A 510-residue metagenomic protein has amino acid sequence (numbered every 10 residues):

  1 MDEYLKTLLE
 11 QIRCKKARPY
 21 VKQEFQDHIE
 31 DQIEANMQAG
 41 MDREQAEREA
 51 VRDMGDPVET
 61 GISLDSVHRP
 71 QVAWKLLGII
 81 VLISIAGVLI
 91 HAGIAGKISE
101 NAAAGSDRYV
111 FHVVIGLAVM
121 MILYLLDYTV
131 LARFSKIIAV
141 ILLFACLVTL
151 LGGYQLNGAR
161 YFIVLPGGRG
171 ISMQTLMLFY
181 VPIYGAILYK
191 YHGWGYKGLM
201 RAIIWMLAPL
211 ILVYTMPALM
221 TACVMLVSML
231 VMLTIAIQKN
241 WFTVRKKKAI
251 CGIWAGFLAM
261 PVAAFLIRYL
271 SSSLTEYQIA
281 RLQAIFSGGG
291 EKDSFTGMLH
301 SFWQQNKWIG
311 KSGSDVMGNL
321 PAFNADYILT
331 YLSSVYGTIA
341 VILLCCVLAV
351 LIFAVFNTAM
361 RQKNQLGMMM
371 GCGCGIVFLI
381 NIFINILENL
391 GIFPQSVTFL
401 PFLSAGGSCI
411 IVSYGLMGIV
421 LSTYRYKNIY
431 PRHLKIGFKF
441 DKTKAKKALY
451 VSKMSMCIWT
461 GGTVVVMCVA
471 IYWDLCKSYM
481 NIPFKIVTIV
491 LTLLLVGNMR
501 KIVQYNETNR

Functional and structural regions predicted by a protein language model:
M1-L77, V81: Soluble N-terminal domains of membrane-associated systems
R48-N157, W205-M206, V355, G375 (+2 more regions): A structural signal for hydrophobic alpha-helical transmembrane segments in multi-pass membrane proteins
G105-F134, I171, M177-G193, V231-W241 (+1 more regions): Transmembrane alpha-helical segments and their membrane-water interfaces
F111-V119, S334-V355: Hydrophobic alpha-helical transmembrane segments
W194, I392, T398-I471, I489-R510: A juxtamembrane structural motif centered on a specific transmembrane helix
R201-A208, M220-R268: Hydrophobic alpha-helical segments of polytopic membrane proteins
K246-L343: Hydrophobic, glycine- and aromatic-enriched re-entrant/interface helices and adjoining loop segments
A359-V397, L403: Loop-to-helix entry and N-terminal half of a specific, functionally important transmembrane alpha helix in multi-pass
